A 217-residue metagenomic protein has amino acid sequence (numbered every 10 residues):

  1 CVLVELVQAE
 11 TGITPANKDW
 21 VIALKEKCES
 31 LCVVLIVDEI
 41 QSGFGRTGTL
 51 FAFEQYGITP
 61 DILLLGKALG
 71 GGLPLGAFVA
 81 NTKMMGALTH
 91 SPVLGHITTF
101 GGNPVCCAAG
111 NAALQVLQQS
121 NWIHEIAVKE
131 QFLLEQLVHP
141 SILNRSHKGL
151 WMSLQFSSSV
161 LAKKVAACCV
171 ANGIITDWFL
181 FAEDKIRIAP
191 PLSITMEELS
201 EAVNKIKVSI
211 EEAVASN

Functional and structural regions predicted by a protein language model:
C1-N217: Conserved N-terminal phosphate-binding loop of PLP-dependent enzymes in the Aspartate aminotransferase
